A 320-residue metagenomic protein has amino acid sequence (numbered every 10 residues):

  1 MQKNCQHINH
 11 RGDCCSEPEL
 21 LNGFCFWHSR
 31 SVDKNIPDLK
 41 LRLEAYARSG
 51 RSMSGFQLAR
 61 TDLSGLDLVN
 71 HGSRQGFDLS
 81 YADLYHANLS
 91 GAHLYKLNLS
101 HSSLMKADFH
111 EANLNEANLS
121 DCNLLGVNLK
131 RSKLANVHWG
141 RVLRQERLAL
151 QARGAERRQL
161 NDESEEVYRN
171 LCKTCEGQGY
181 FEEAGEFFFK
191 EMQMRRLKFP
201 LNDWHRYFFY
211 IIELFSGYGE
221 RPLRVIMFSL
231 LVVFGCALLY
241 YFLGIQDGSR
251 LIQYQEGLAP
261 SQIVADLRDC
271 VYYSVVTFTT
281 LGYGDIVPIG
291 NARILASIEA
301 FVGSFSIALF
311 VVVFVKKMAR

Functional and structural regions predicted by a protein language model:
M1-N22, R30-F188, R195: Tandem repeat scaffolds
W27: Acidic, glycine-rich low-complexity segments
T174, I226-S229, F301-S304: Residue-level hotspots within the lipid-embedded alpha helices of multi-pass solute transporters
E186-F189, E213, A296: Short amphipathic alpha-helical coupling elements at transmembrane boundaries
F188-R206: Short, charged cytosolic
L201-I245: Transmembrane alpha-helical segments and their cytosolic interface motifs in multi-pass membrane proteins
L231-C270: Outer-pore turret/helix-boundary of cation channels
L258, Q262-R320: Pore domain of cation channels
